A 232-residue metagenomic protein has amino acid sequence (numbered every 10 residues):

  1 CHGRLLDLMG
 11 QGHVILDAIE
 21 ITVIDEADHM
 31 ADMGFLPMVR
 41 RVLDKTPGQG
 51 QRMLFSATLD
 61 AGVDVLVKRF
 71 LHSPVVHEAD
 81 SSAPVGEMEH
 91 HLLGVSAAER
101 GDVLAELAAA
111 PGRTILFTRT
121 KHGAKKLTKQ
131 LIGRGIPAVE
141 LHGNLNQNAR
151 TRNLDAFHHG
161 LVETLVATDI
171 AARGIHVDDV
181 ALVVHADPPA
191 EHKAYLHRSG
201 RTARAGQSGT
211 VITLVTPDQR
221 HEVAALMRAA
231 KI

Functional and structural regions predicted by a protein language model:
C1-I232: Conserved helicase RecA-like core
